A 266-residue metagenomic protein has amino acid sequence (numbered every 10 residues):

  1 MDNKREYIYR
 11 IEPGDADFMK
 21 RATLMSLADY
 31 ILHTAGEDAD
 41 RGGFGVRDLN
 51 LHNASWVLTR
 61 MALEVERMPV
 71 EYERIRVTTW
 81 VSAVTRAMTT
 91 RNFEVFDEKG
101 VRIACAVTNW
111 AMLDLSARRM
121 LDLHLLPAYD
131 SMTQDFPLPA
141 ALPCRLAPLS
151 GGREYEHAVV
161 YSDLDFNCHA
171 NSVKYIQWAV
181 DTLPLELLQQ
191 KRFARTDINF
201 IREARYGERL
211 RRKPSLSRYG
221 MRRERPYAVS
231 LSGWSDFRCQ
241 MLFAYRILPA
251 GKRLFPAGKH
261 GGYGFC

Functional and structural regions predicted by a protein language model:
M1-L58, C105-V107, L113-A194, L254-G258 (+1 more regions): Hot-dog-fold acyl-thioester-processing enzymes
D2-Y7, A62-A147, A204-Y206, S215-C266: HotDog/MaoC-like acyl-thioester-processing domains
V160-I247: Acidic/His-leaning functional-site neighborhoods
